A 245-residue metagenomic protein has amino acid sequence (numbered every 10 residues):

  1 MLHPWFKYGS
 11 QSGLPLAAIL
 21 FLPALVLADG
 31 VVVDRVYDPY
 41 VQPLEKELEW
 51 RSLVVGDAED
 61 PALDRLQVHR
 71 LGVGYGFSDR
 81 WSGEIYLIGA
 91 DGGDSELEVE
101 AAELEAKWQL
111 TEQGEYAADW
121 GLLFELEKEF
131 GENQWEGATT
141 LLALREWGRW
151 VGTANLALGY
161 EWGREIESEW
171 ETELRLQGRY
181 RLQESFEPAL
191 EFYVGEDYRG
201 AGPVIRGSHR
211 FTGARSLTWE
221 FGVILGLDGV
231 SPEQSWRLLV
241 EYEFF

Functional and structural regions predicted by a protein language model:
M1-Y8: N-terminal secretory signal peptides that target proteins for export/translocation
P15-L16, V26: Cleavable N-terminal signal peptides
A28-F245: Transmembrane beta-barrel domains of Gram-negative outer membranes and organellar outer membranes
